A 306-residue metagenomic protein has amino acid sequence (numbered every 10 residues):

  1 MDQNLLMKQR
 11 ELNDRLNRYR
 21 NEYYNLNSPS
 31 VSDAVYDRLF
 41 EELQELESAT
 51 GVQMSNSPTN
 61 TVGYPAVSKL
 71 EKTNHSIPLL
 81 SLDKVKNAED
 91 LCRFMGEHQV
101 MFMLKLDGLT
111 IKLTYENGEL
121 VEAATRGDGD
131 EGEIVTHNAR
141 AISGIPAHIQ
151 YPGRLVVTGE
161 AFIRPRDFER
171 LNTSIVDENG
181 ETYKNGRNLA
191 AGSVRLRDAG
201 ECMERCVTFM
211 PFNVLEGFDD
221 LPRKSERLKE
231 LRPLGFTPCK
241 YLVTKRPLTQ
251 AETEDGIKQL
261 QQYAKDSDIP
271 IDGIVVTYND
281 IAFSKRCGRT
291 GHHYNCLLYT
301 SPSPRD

Functional and structural regions predicted by a protein language model:
M1-I149, E169, N188, P222 (+4 more regions): Phosphate/adenylate-binding "loop-and-lid" substructures adjacent to NTP/NAD/dNTP-binding pockets in NTP-dependent
N25-A34, M54-T61, L104-K105, G153-T158 (+4 more regions): Short coil/turn segments at secondary-structure boundaries
N25-V31, L79-K86, V156-I163, F218-L221 (+2 more regions): Short, exposed beta-strand "edge-strand" segments with a Pro/Gly-rich flavor and a Y/T-containing core
F40, A49, E181, G186-R286 (+1 more regions): Catalytic nucleotidyltransferase
L79-L80, H98-V100, V121, L155-V157 (+4 more regions): A broad, low-specificity signal marking well-ordered, structured residues that form hydrophobic/aromatic
T110, T114, E119-L234: Covalent nucleotidyltransferase
Y299-D306: Conserved small/polar residues in nucleotide/adenosyl-binding loops
